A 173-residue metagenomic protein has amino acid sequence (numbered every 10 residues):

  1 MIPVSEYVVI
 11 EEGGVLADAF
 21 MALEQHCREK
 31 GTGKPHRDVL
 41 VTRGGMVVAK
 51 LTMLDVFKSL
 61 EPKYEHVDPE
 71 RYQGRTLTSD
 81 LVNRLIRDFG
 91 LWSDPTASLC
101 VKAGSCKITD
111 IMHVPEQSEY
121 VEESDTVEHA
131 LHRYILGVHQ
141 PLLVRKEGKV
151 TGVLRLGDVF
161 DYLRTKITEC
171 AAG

Functional and structural regions predicted by a protein language model:
M1-V8, M53-E119, L131, I135 (+1 more regions): Tandem CBS (Bateman) regulatory domains
S5, R28-K30, L40, G45-M46 (+4 more regions): Generic structural signal for short, flexible, solvent-exposed coil/loop and linker residues
I10-P35, F57-K63, Y120-V138, R145 (+2 more regions): The conserved cystathionine-beta-synthase
L23, G33-L54, Y134-G137, L142-G157: A glycine-centered beta-loop-beta connector
A103, E122-T126, T151: Short amphipathic alpha-helical interaction segments
